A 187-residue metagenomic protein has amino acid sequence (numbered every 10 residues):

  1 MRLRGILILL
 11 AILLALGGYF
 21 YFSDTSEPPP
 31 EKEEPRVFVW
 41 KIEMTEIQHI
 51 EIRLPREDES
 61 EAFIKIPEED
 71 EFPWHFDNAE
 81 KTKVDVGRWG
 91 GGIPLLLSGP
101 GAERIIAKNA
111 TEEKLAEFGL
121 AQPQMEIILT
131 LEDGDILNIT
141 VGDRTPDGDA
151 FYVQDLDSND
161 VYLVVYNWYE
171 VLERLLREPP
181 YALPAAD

Functional and structural regions predicted by a protein language model:
M1-D187: A short-motif feature that recognizes glycine-rich, charge-decorated loops that bind or process nucleotide phosphates
